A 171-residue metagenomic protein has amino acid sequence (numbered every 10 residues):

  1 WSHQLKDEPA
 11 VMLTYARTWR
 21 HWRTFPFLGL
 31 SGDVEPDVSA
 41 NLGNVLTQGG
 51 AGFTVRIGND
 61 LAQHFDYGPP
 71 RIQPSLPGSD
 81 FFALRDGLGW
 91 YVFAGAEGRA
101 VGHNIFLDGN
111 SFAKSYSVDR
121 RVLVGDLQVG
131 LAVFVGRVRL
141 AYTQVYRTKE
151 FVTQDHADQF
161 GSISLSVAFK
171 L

Functional and structural regions predicted by a protein language model:
W1-P26: Hydrophobic alpha-helical segments and helix pairs
E8-M12, D33, Q48, V124-D126 (+1 more regions): Transmembrane beta-barrel architecture of outer-membrane proteins
V11-T14, L28-D37, W90: Glycine-rich, often proline-containing surface loops adjacent to acidic residues and nearby aromatics that form
L13-Y15, P36, A51-F53, V129 (+1 more regions): Membrane-embedded beta-strands of outer-membrane beta-barrel proteins, especially the hydrophobic/small aromatic
A16-R20, P36-G43, R56-G58, G95-V101: Short glycine-rich beta-strand segments
L30-L42, Y116, Y142-T148: Transmembrane beta-strand segments that form the barrel wall of outer-membrane beta-barrel proteins
D37-S75: Extended beta-strand-rich architecture
D60-L171: Outer membrane beta-barrel transmembrane domains
